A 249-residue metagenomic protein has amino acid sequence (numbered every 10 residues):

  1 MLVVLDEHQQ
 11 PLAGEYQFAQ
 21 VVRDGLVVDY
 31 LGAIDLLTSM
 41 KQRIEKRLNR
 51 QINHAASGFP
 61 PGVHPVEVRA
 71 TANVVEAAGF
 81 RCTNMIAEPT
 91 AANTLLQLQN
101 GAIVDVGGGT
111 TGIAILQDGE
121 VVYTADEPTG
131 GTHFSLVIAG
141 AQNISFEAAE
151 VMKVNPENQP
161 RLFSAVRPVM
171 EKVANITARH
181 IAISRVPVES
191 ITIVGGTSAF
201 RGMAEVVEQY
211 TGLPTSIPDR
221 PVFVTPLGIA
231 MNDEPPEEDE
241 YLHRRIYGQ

Functional and structural regions predicted by a protein language model:
V3-V106, D118-I217, P221-Q249: Nucleotide/phosphate-binding catalytic cleft detector across ATP-hydrolyzing and phosphate-transferring enzymes
G109: Short glycine-rich anion-binding loops that position phosphate/pyrophosphate groups of nucleotides and phosphorylated
G112-A114: A structural feature that tracks compact, well-ordered secondary-structure segments with a strong bias toward
